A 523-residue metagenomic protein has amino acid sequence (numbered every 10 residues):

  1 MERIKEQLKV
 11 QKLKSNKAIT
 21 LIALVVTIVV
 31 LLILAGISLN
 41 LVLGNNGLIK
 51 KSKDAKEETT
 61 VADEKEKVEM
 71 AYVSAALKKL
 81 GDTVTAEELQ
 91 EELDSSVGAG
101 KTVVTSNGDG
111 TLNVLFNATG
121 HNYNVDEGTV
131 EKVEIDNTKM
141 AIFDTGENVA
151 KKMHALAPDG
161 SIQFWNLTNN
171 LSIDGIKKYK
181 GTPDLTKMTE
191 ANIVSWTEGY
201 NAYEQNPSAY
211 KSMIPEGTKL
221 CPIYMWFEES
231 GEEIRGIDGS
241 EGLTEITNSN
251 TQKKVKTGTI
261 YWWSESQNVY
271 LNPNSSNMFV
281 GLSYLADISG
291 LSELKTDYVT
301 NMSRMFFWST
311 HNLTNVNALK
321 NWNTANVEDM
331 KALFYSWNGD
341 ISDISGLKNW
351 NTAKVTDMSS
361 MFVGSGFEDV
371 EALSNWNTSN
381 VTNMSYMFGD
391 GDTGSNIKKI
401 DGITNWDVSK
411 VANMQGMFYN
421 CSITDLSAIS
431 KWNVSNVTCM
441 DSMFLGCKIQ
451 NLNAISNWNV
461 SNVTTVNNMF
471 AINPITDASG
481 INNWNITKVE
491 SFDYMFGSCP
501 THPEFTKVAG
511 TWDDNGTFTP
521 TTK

Functional and structural regions predicted by a protein language model:
M1-K17: N-terminal leader/signal peptides at the extreme start of proteins
K17-N40: N-terminal single-pass transmembrane signal-anchor helix
G36-K50, M469, D493-F496: Small/polar residue-rich beta-strand/coil "junction" motifs that cap repeat-based extracellular fibers
G47-D82: Membrane-proximal N-terminal amphipathic helix
A71-G120, A141-T145, V149: Extracellular/periplasmic head regions of type IV pilus-like filament subunits
L112-V114, V130, F518: Short linear proline/tyrosine/threonine-rich motifs used for host-factor recruitment and membrane trafficking/assembly
G120-D136, N272-L282: Extended Gly/Ser/Thr-rich low-complexity repeat segments, especially those forming or decorating extracellular
M140-K523: Negatively charged
